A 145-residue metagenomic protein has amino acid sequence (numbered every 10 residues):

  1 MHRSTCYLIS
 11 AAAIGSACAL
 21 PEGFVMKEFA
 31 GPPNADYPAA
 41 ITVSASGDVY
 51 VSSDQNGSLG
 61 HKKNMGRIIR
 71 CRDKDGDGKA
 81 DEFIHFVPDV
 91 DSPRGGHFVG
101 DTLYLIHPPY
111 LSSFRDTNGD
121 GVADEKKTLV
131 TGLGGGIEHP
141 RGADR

Functional and structural regions predicted by a protein language model:
M1-C6: Positively charged n-region of N-terminal signal peptides that target proteins for export
Y7-S10, I14-R145: Beta-propeller domains with acidic blade repeats across secreted/periplasmic ectodomains and cytosolic WD/CNH propellers
